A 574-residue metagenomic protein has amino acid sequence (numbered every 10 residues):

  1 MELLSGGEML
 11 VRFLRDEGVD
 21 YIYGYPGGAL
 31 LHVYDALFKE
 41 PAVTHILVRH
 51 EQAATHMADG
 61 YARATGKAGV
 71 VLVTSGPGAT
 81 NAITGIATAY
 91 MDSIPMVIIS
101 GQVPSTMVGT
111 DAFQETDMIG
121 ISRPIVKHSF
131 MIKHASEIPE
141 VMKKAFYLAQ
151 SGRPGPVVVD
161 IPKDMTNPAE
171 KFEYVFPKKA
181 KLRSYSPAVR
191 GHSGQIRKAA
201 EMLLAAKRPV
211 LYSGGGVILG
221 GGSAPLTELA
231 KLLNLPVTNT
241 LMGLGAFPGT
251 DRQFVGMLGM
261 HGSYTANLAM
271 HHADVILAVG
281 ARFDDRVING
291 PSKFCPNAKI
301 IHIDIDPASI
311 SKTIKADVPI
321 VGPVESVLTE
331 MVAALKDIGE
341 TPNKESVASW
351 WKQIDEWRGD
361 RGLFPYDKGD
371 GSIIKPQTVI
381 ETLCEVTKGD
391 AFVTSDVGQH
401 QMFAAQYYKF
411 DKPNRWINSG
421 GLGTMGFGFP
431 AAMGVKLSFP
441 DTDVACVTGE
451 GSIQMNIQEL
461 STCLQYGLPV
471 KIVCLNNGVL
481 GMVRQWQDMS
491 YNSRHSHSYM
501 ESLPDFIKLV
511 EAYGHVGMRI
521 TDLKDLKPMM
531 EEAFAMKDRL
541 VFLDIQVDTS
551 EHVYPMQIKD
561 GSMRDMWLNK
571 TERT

Functional and structural regions predicted by a protein language model:
M1-P342, T382, V386-G389, P469-I472 (+2 more regions): N-terminal alpha/beta PP-like core and its mobile active-site loop of ThDP/TPP-dependent enzymes
L10-V11, R15-V19, V33-L37, Q353-V435: Active-site diphosphate/adenylate-binding microenvironment
Y25-G27, I46-H56, V71-G78, K133-A135 (+7 more regions): Active-site nucleophile and cofactor-binding loops and adjacent substrate-binding regions of central metabolic enzymes
I99, M107, F113-Q114, H272 (+4 more regions): Thiamine diphosphate
S136, N297-V397, L523-E532, M536-T574: Phosphate/pyrophosphate-binding active-site segments
V158, H302, T394, V447-T448: Generic enzyme active-site microenvironment
D160-M165, G398-H400, Q546: A glycine-rich phosphate-binding loop feature that marks nucleotide/adenosyl-phosphate handling sites
G214-I218, K368, G449: Conserved short loop/turn motifs at secondary-structure junctions
